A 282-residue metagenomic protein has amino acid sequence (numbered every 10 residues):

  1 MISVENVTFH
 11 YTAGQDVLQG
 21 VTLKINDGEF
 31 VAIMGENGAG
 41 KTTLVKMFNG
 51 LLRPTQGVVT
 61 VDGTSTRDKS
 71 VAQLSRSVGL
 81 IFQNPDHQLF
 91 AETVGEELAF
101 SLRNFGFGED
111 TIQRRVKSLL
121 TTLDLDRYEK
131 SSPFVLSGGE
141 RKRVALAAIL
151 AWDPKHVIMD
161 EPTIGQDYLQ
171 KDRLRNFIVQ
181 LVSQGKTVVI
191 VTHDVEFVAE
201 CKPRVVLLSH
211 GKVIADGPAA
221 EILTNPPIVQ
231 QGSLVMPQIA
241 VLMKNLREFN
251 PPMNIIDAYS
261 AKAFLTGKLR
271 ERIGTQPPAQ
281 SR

Functional and structural regions predicted by a protein language model:
M34-E36: The feature captures the beta-strand-to-loop junction immediately N-terminal to the Walker
N49: Helix-to-loop junction immediately C-terminal to a conserved catalytic motif
G57-S65, L74: Conserved ABC transporter NBD signature motif
D110-Y128: Conserved ABC ATPase "signature" region
S132-L136, E140: Conserved ABC ATPase signature
I149-L150: ABC ATPase C-loop
T192-H193: H-loop/switch region of ABC-family ATPase nucleotide-binding domains
H210-G211: Conserved ABC ATPase "signature" C-loop
